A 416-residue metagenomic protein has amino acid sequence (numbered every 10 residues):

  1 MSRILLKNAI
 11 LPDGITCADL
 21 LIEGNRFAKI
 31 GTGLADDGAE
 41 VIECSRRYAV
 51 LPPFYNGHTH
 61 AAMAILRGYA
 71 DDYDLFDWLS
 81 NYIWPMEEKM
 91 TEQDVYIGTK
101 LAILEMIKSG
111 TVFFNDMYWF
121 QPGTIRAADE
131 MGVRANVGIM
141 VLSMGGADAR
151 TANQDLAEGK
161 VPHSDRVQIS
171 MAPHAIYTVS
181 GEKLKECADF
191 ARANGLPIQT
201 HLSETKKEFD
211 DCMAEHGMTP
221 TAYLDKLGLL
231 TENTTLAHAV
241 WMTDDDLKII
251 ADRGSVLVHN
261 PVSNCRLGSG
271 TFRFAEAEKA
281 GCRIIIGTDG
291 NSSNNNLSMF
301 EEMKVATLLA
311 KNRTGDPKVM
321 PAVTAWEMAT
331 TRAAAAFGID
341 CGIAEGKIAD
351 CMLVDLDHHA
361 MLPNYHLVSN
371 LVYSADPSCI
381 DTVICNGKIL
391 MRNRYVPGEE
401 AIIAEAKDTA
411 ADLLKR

Functional and structural regions predicted by a protein language model:
M1-A18, I22-E23, G33, E327-R416: Active-site microenvironment of metallo-dependent hydrolases
S2-N8, A35-W78, K100, I107-K108: Replace "His-x-His-based motif
A9, N25, R47, H58 (+14 more regions): Divalent metal-coordination and catalytic microenvironments
I65-I97, M131-L142, K206-N233, R253-V256 (+2 more regions): Active-site gating loops and adjacent loop-to-helix segments of metal-dependent hydrolytic enzymes
R67-G132, Q154-H163, T409-K415: Alpha-helical scaffold segments that flank or form the walls of functional sites
T124-V240: Metal-coordinating catalytic core of metallo-dependent amide/deamination hydrolases
E204-G228, E232-T234, A239-D252, C265-E276 (+2 more regions): Catalytic core of soluble alpha/beta enzymes
K226-L229, N233, A275-H358, V372-P377: His/Asp/Glu-enriched, well-ordered alpha-helical/loop segment that forms or immediately abuts the divalent-metal
